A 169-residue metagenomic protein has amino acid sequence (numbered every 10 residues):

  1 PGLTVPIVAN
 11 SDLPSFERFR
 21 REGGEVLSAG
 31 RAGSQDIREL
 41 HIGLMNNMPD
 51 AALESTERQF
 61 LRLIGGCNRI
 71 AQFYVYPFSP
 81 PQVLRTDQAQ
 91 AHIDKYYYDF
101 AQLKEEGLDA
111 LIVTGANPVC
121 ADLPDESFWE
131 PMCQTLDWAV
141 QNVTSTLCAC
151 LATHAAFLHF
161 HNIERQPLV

Functional and structural regions predicted by a protein language model:
P1-P124, P131: N-terminal beta1-alpha1 cap of cysteine-dependent amidohydrolase-like domains
V113-V169: Cysteine-nucleophile active-site neighborhood
